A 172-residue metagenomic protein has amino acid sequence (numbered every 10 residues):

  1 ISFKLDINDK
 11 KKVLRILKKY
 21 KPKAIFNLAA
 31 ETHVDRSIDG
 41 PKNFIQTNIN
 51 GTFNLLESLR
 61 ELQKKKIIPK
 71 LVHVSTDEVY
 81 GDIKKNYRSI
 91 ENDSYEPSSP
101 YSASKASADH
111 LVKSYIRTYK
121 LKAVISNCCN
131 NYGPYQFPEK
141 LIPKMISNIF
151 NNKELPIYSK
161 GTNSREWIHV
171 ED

Functional and structural regions predicted by a protein language model:
I1-N131, N151: N-terminal Rossmann-like NAD(P)+-binding domain of SDR-like oxidoreductases, especially those catalyzing
A103, V124-I125, Q136-S147, Y158-D172: Substrate-positioning beta->alpha
L155: Flexible, nucleotide-binding loop/lid elements of kinase catalytic cores
